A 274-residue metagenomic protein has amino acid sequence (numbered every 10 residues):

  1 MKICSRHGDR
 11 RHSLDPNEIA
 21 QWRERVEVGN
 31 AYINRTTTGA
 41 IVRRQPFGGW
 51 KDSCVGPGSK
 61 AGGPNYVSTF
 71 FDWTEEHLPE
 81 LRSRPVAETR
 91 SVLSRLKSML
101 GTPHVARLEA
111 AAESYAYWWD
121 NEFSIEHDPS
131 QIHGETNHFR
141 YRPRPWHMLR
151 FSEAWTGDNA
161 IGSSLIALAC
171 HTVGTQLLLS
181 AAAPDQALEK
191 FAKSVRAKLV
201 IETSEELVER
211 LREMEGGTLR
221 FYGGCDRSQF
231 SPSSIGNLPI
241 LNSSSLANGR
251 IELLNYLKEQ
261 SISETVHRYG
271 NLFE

Functional and structural regions predicted by a protein language model:
M1-E274: Conserved C-terminal structural/oligomerization subdomain of aldehyde/semialdehyde dehydrogenase
